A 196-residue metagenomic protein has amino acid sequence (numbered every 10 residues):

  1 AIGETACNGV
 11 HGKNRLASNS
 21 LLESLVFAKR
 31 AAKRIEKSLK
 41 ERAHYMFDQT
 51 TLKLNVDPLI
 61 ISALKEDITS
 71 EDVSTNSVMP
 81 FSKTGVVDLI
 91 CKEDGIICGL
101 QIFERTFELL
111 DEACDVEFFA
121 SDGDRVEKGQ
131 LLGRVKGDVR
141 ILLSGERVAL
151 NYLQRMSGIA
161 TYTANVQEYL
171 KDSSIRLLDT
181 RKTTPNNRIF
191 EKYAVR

Functional and structural regions predicted by a protein language model:
A1-Y45, S62: Residues forming the flavin
F47-R196: Acidic/glycine-rich phosphate/pyrophosphate-binding loops and surrounding catalytic core that coordinate Mg2+
